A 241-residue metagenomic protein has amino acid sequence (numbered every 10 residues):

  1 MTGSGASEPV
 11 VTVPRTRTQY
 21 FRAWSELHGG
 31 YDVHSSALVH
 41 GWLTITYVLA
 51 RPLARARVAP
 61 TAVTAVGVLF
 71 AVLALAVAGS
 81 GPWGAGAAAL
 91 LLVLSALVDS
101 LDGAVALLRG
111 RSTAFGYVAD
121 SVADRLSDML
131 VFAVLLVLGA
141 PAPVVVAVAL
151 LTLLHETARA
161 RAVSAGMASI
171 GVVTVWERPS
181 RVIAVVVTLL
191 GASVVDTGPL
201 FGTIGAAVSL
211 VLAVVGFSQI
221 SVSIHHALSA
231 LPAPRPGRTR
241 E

Functional and structural regions predicted by a protein language model:
M1-T2, T64, S100, T113: Generic detector of intrinsically disordered, low-complexity, polar/charged segments
T2-A85, V131-E241: Hydrophobic alpha-helical transmembrane segments
W83, A87-A133, A158-A162, V215-H225: Acidic (Asp/Glu-rich) catalytic motifs at the cytosolic membrane interface
